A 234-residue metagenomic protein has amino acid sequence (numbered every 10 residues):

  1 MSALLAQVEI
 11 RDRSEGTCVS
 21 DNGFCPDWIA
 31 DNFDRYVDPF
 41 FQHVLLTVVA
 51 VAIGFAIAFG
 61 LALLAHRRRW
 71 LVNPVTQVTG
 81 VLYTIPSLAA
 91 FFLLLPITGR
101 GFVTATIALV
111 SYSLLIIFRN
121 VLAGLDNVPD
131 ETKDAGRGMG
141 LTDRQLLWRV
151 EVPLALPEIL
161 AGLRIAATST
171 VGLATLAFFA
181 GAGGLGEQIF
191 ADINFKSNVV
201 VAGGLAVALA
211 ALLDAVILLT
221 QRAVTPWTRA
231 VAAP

Functional and structural regions predicted by a protein language model:
Q7-A50: Periplasmic/extracellular loop-to-transmembrane helix junction in inner-membrane transport proteins
R35-L46, L95-I116, L156, N198-A202 (+1 more regions): Loop-to-helix entry region at the N-terminal start of transmembrane alpha-helices in multi-pass membrane transporters
D38, L61-L94, R119-A123, N127: Cytoplasmic-entry segments and transmembrane alpha-helices of multi-pass inner-membrane transporters
V48, S111, R144-L176, A208: Transmembrane alpha-helices
I57, L61, T79-S87, I107-L122 (+3 more regions): Faces of alpha-helical transmembrane segments in polytopic inner-membrane proteins
L125-A155, A182: Short helix-to-coil transition segments within interhelical loops that connect adjacent transmembrane helices
L185-A223: Hydrophobic alpha-helical transmembrane segments of polytopic membrane proteins
Q221-P234: Short cytosolic juxtamembrane segments of multi-pass membrane proteins
